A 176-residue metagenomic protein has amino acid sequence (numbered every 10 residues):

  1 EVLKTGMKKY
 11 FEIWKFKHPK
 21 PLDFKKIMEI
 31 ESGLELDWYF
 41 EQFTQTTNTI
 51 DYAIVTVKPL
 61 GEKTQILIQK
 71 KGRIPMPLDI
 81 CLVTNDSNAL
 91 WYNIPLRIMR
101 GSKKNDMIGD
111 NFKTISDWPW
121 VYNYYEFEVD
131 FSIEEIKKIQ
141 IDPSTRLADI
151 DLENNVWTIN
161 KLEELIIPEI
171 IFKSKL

Functional and structural regions predicted by a protein language model:
E1-I66, L90: Amphipathic alpha-helical substructures
T5-K9, D23, D79-L82, N93-L96 (+2 more regions): Composition- and surface-driven signal marking solvent-exposed, interaction-prone regions in large proteins
K17, E41, I94, V121-N123 (+1 more regions): Enriched - but not universal
D23, I27, T44, N48 (+4 more regions): Solvent-exposed, non-transmembrane amphipathic alpha-helical segments
I30, K70-G72, D149: Extracellular acidic, Ser/Thr/Pro-rich low-complexity tracts
L36-D37, I50-P143: Beta-strand-rich binding/interaction modules
D110-S116, V129-F131, K137-L176: Extracellular/periplasmic ectodomains of large secreted or surface enzymes and adhesion receptors
